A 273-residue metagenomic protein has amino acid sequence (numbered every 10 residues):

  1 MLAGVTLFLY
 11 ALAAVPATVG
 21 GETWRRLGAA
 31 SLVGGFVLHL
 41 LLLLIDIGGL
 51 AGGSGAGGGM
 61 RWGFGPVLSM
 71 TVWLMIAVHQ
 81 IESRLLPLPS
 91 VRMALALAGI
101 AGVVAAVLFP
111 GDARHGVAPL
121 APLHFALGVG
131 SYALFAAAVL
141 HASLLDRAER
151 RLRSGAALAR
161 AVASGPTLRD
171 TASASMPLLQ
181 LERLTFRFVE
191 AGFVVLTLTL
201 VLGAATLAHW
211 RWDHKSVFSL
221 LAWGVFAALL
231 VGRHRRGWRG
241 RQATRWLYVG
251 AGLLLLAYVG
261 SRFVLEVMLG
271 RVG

Functional and structural regions predicted by a protein language model:
M1-L9, G57-V72, W212-A222: Structural signature of hydrophobic alpha-helical transmembrane segments
A3-T23, A137, H141-A142: N-terminal signal-anchor/start-transfer transmembrane helix
T6-T18, V33-L43, S69-E82, F226-A228: Central hydrophobic cores of alpha-helical transmembrane segments in multi-pass inner-membrane proteins across all
R25-V33, G65-P66, L88-I100, A243-V249: Cytoplasmic-side transmembrane-helix entry/capping segments in multi-pass membrane proteins
Q80-S131, F135: Hydrophobic alpha-helical segments and helix pairs
R151-A205: A mid-sequence, solvent-exposed acidic-amphipathic segment
G232-L253: Interfacial loop-to-transmembrane junctions
L256-G273: Juxtamembrane boundary at the C-terminal end of a transmembrane helix
